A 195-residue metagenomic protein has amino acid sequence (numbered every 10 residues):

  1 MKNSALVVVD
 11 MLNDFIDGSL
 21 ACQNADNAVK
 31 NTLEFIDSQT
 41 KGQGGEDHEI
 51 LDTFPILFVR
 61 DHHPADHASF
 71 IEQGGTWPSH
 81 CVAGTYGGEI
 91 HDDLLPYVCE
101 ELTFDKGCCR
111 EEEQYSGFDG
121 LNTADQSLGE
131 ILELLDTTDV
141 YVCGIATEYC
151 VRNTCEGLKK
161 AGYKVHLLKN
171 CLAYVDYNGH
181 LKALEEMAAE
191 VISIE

Functional and structural regions predicted by a protein language model:
M1-C108, Y163-K164, V175, H180-E195: Active-site acidic carboxylates
L20, P78, S116, A146 (+1 more regions): Conserved short-loop catalytic and cofactor-binding motifs
A21-A25, C143-E148: Short, glycine-rich nucleotide/cofactor-binding loops
G75-T76, E113-Q114, T138-V140, L167-N170: A short, structure-level motif marking secondary-structure boundaries and short turns
H91-I145: Internal catalytic-core helix/loop-beta-alpha segment that presents or stabilizes conserved functional determinants
Y141-G144, Y163-Y177: A short glycine-rich beta-strand->turn/loop micro-motif centered on a GG-aromatic cluster
Y149-N153: Short glycine/serine/threonine-rich phosphate/pyrophosphate-binding segments that cradle anionic phosphate groups
C155, K159: Gly/Ala-rich phosphate-binding loop of Rossmann-like dinucleotide-binding domains, activating on the conserved
